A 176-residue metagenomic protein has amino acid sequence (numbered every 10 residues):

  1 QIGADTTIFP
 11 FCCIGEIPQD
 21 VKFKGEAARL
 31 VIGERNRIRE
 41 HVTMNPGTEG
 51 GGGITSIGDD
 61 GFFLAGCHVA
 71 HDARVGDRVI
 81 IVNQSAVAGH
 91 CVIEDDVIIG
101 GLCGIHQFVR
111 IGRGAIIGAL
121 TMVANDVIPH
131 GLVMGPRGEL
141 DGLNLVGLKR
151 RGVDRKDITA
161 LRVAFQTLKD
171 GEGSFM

Functional and structural regions predicted by a protein language model:
Q1-E139: Structural signal for interior beta-strand "rungs" in well-ordered beta-sheet cores of soluble enzyme domains
R137-R155: SDR active-site lid
R150-M176: An accessory alpha-helical subdomain
